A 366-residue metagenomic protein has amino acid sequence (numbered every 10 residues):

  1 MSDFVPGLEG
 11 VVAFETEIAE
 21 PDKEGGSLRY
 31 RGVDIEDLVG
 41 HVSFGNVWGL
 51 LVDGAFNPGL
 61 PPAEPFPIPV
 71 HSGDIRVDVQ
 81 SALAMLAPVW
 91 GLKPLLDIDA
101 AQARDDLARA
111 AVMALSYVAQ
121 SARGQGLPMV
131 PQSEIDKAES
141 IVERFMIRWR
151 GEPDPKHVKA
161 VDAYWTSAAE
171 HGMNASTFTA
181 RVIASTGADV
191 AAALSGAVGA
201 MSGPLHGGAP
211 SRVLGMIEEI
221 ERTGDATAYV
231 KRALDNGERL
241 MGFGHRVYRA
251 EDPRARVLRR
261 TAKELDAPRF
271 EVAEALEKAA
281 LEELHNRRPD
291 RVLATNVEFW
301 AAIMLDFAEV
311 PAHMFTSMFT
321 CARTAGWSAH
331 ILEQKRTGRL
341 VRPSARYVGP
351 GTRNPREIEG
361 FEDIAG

Functional and structural regions predicted by a protein language model:
M1-G366: Hydrophobic alpha-helical bundle cores within soluble ligand-binding/oligomerization subdomains
